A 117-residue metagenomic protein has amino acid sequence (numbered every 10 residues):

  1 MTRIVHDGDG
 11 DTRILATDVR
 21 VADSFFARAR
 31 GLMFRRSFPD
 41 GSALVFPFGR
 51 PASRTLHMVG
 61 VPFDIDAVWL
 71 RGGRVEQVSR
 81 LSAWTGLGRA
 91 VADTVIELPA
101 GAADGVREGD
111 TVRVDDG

Functional and structural regions predicted by a protein language model:
M1-G117: Compact, glycine-rich, soluble single-domain proteins
